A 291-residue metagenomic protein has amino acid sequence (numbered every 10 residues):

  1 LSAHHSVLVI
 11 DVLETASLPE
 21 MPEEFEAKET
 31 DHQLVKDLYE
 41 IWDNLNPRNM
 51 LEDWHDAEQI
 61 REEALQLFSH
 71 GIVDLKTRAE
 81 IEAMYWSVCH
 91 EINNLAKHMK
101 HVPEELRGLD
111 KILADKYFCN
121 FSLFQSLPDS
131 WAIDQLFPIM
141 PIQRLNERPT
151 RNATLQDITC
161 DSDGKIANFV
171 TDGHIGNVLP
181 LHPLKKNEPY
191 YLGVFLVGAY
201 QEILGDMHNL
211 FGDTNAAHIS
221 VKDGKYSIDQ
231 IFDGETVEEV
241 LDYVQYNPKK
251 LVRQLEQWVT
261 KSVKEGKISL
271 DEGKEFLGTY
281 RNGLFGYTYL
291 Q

Functional and structural regions predicted by a protein language model:
L1-Q291: Charged (often Lys/Glu-rich) extended helix/loop segments that serve as interaction or gating elements
